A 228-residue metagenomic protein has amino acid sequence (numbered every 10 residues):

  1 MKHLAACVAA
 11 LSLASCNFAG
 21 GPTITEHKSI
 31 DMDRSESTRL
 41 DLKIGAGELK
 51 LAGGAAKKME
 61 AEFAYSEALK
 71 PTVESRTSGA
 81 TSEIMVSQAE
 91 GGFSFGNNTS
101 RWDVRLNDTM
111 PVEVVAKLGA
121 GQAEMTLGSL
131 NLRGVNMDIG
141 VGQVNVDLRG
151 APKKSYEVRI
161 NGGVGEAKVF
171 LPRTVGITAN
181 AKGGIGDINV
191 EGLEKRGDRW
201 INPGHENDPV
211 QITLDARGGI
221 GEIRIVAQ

Functional and structural regions predicted by a protein language model:
M1-C7: Sec-dependent signal peptide recognition, specifically the positively charged N-region followed immediately by
A14-S15: C-terminal motif of bacterial Sec signal peptides marking the signal peptidase cleavage site
I24-D33, A61-N98, N136, Q143-Q228: Short, surface-exposed interaction patches in beta-rich subdomains that mediate adhesion/assembly near membranes
S37-E60: Post-signal-peptide N-terminal segment of Sec-exported extracytoplasmic proteins
L40-L42, A116, A181: Active-site alpha-helical segments that house and flank conserved acidic catalytic motifs for diphosphate chemistry
F93-T109: Extended Gly/Ser/Thr-rich low-complexity repeat segments, especially those forming or decorating extracellular
V115-V144: Right-handed parallel beta-helix
